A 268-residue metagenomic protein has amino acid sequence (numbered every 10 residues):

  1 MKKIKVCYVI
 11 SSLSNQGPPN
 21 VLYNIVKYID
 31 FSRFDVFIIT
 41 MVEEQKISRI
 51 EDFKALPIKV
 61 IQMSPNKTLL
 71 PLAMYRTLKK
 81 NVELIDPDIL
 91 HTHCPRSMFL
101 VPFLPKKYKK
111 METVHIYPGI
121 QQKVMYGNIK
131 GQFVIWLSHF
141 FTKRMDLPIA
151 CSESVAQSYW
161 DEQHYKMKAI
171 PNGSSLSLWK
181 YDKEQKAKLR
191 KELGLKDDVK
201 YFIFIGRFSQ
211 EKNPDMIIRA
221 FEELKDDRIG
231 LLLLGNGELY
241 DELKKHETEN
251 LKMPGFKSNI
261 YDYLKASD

Functional and structural regions predicted by a protein language model:
M1-D268: Membrane-interface segments of envelope glycosyltransferases acting on lipid-linked substrates or membrane lipids
